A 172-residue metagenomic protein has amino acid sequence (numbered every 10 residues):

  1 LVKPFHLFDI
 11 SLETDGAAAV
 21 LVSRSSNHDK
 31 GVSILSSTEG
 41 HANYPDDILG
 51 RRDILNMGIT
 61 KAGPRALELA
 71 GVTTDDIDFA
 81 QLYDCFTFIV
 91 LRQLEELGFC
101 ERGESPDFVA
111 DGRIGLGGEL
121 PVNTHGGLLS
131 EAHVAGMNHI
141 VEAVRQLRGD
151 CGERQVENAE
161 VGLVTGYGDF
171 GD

Functional and structural regions predicted by a protein language model:
L1, S26-N27, E39, E68 (+4 more regions): Generic secondary-structure signature for well-ordered alpha-helical cores
V2-R65, D111-H125, V141, Q155-V161 (+1 more regions): Condensing-enzyme catalytic core mediating Claisen C-C bond formation in acyl metabolism
V20-S26, E131-C151: Active-site-proximal alpha-helical scaffold in enzymes
S37-G40, D78-T87, G127-L128: A short beta-alpha structural unit
D46-R51, D84-P106, G118, F170-D172: Short glycine/threonine-rich loop-to-helix capping motif typified by GTGT followed within a few residues by an Asp-Pro
A62-D76: Phosphate/pyrophosphate-binding loops at sites that engage ATP/ADP/AMP, CoA/4′-phosphopantetheine, polyphosphate
T73-A80, N123-E131, C151-R154: Hydrophobic alpha-helical bundle architecture
C100-G112, C151-E157: A glycine-biased, small/acidic residue-tolerant capping/turn segment at secondary-structure junctions
